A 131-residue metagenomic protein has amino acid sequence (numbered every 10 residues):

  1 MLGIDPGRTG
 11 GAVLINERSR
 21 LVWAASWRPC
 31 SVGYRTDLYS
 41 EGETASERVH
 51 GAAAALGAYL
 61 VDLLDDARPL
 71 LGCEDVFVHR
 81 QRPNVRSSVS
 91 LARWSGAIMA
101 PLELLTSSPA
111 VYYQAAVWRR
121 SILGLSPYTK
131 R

Functional and structural regions predicted by a protein language model:
M1-R131: Phosphate- and other anionic-substrate recognition elements at nucleic-acid/protein interfaces
